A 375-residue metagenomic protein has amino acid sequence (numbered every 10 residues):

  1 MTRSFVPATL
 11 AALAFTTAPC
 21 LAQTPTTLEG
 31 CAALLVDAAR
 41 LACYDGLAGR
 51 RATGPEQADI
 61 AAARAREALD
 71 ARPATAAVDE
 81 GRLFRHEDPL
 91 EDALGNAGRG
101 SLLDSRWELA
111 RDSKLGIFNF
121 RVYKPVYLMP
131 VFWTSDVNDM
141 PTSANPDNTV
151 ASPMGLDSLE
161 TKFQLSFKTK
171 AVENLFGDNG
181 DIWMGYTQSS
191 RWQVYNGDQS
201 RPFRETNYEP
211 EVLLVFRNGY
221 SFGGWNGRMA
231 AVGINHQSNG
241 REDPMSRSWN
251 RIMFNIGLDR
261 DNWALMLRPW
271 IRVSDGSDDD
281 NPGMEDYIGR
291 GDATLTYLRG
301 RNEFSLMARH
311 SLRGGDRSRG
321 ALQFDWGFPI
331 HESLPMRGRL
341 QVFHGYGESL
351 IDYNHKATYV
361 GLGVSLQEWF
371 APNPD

Functional and structural regions predicted by a protein language model:
T17-P19: N-terminal signal peptide c-region/cleavage motif recognized by signal peptidases
A22-A62: Alpha-helical, heptad-rich or low-complexity scaffold/stalk segments that mediate oligomerization or tethering
R50, R82-R228, N235: Transmembrane beta-barrel domains of Gram-negative outer membranes and organellar outer membranes
V150-S152, Q188-S190, A230-G240, L265-V273 (+3 more regions): Transmembrane beta-strand segments that form the barrel wall of outer-membrane beta-barrel proteins
L159-L165, G180, R204-P210, R228 (+4 more regions): Residues that define the transmembrane beta-barrel architecture of outer-membrane proteins
V172-I182, N218-M229, P244, D261-A264 (+3 more regions): Short loop/turn motifs that connect adjacent beta-strands in outer-membrane beta-barrel proteins
Q237-R313: Detector for outer-membrane/organellar transmembrane beta-barrel domains, recognizing the amphipathic beta-strand
L340, A357-D375: Outer-membrane beta-barrel "beta-signal"
